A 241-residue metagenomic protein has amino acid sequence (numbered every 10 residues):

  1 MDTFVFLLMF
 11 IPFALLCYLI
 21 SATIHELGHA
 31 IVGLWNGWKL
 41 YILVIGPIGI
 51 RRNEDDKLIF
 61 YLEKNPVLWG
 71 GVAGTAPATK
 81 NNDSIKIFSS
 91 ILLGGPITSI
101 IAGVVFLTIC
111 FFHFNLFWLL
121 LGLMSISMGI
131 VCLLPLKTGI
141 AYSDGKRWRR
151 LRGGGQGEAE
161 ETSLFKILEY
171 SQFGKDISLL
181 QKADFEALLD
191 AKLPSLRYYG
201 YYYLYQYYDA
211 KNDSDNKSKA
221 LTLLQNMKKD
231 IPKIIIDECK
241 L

Functional and structural regions predicted by a protein language model:
M1-V32, S99-F112, I130: Long, highly hydrophobic alpha-helical transmembrane signal-anchor segments
F13-A78: Small-residue-rich helix-interface/hinge motifs
A76-L168: Hydrophobic transmembrane alpha-helical segments that form the core helix bundle of multi-pass membrane enzymes
E160-L164, P194, Y198, D237: Start-of-helix signal in alpha-solenoid helical-repeat scaffolds, especially tetratricopeptide repeats
S171-F185, S214: Helix-turn-helix repeat elements of alpha-solenoid scaffolds
R197-Y207: Structural register within alpha-helical repeat arrays
K233-L241: TPR/TPR-like alpha-solenoid helical repeat scaffolds
